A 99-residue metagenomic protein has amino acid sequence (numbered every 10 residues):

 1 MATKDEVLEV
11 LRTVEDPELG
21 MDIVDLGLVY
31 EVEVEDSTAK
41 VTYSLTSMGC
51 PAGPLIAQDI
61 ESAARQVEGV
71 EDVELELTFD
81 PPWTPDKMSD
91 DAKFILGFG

Functional and structural regions predicted by a protein language model:
M1-G99: Domain-level signature for proteins that mediate thiol-based redox and metal-cofactor handling
